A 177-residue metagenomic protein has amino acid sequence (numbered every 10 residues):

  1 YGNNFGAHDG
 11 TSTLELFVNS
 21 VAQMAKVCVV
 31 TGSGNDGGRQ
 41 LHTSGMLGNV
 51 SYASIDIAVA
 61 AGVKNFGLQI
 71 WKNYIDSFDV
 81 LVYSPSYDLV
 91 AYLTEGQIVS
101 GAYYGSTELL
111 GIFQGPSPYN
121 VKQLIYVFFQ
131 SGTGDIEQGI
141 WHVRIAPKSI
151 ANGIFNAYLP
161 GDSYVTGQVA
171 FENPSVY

Functional and structural regions predicted by a protein language model:
Y1-Y177: Loop-rich non-cytosolic ectodomains and luminal regions
